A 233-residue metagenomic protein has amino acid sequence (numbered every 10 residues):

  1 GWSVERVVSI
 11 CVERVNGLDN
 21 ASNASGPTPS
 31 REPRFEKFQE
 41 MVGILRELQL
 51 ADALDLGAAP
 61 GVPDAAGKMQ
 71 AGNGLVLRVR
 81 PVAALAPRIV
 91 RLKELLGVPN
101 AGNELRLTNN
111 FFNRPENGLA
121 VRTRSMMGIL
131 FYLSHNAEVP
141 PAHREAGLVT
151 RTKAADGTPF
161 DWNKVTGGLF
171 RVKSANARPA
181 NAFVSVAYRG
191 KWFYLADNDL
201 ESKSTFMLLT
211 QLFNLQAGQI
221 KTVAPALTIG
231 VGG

Functional and structural regions predicted by a protein language model:
G1-G233: N-terminal amphipathic/basic membrane-interacting segments and domains, especially the gasdermin N-terminal
